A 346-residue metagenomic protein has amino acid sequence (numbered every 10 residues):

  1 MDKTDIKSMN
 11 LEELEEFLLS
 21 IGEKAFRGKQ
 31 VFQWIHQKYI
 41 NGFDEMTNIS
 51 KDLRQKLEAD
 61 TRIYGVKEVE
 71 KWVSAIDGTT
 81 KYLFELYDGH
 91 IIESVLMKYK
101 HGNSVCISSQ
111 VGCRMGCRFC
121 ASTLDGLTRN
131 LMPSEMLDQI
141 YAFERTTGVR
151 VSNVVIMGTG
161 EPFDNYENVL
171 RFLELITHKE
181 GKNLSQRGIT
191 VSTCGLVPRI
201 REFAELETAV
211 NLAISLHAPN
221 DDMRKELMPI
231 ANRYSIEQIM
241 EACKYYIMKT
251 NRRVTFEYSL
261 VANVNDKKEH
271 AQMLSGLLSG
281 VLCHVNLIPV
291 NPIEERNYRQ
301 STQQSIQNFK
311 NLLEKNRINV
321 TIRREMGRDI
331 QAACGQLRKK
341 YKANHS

Functional and structural regions predicted by a protein language model:
M1-I92, K244-R253, Y258-S346: Auxiliary Fe-S-binding modules of radical SAM enzymes
S74, S108-S109, S122, S192 (+1 more regions): Short linear Ser/Thr-Pro motifs
T80, I92, N103-I107, M115 (+1 more regions): Generic beta-strand structural signal
D88-M97, H101-G102: P-loop NTP-binding catalytic core
K98-E135: Canonical Radical SAM [4Fe-4S] cluster-binding loop centered on the CxxxCxxC motif and its immediate flanking residues
T123-N153: Conserved alpha-helical substructure of the radical SAM core
E144-N153, G158-N316, V320-R323: Conserved AdoMet/S-adenosylmethionine-binding subsite of the radical SAM
